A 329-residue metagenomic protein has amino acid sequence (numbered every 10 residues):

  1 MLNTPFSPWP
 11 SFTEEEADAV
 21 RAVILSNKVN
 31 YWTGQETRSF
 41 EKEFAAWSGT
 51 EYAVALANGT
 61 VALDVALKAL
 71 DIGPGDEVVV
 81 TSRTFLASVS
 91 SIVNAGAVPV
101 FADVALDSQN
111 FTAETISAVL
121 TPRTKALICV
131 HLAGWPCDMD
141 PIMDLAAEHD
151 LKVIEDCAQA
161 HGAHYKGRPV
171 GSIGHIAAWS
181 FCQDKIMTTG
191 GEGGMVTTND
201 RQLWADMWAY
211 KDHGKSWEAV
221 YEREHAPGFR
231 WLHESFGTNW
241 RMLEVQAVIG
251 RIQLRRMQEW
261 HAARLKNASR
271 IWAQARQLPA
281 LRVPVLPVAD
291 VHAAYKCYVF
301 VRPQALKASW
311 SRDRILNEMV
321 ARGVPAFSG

Functional and structural regions predicted by a protein language model:
M1-V29, L232-E234: N-terminal "arm"/small-domain region of PLP-dependent enzymes with the aminotransferase-like
S26, N30-E77, S91-N94, F101-D103 (+1 more regions): Phosphate-binding glycine-rich loop
K68-C157, H164: PLP-dependent aminotransferase-like
S90-I92, L145, P169, I186 (+1 more regions): Hydrophobic/aromatic ligand-binding patch that stacks against planar heteroaromatic rings of cofactors or nucleotides
L120, M143-K152, M195-K215, W310 (+1 more regions): Basic phosphate/pyrophosphate-binding loop/patch that engages nucleotide-derived ligands
A160-K166, I173-K296: Active-site region of PLP-dependent enzymes
P284-G329: Conserved PLP-binding catalytic core of the aspartate aminotransferase-like
